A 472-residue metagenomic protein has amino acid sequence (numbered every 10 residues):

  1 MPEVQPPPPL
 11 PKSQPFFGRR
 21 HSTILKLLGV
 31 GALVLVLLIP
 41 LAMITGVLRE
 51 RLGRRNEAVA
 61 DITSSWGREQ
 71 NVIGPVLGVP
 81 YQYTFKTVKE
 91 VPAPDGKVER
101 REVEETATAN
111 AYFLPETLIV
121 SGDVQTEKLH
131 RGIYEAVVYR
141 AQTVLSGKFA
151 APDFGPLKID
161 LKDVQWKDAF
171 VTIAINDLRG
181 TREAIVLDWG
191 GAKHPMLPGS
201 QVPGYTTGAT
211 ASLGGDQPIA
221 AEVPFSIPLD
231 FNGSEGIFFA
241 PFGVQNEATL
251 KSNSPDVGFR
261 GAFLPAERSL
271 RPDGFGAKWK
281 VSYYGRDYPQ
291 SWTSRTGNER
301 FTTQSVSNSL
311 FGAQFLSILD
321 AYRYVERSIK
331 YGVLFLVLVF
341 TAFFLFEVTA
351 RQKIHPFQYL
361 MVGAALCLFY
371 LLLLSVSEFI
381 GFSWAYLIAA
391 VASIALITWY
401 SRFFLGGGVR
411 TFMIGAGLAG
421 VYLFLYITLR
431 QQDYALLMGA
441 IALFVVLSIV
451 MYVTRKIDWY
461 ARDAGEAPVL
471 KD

Functional and structural regions predicted by a protein language model:
M1-R19, E466-K471: N-terminal Lys/Arg-rich, disordered targeting/topogenic segments
R19-E50: Hydrophobic alpha-helical transmembrane signal-anchor segments
S22, S305-L336, H355-P356: Cytosolic-side membrane-insertion boundary helix
V34-L41, E57, W66-R68, Y81: N-terminal alpha-helical transmembrane segments of multi-pass membrane transport and channel/translocase proteins
I44-E69: Alpha-helical transmembrane signal-anchor/signal-peptide segments
G53, E57, S64, G74 (+2 more regions): Soluble non-transmembrane domains of integral membrane proteins
Y81-P92: Membrane-proximal extracellular/periplasmic loop immediately following the first transmembrane helix
V333-D472: Generic detector of multi-pass transmembrane helix bundles and their immediately adjacent loops in polytopic membrane
